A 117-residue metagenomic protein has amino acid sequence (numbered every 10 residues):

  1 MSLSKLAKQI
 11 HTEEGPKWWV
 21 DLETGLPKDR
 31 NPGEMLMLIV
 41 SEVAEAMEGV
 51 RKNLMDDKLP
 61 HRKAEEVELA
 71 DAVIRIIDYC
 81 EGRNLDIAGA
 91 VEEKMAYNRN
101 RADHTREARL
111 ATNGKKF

Functional and structural regions predicted by a protein language model:
M1-F117: Flexible "arm" and connector segments at domain edges
